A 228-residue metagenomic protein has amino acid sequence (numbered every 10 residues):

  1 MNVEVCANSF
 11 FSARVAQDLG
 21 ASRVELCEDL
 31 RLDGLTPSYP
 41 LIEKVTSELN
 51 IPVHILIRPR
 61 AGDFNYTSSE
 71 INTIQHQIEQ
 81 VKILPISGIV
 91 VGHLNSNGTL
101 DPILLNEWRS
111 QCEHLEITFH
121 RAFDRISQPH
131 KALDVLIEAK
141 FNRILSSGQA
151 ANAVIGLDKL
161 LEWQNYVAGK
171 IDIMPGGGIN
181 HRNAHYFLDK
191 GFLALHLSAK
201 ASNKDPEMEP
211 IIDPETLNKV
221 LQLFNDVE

Functional and structural regions predicted by a protein language model:
N2-V15, L19, R23-D29, D33-G34: N-terminal beta1-alpha1 ligand-phosphate binding loop
V3-A7, V24-L26, V53-I57, I89-V91 (+4 more regions): Hydrophobic faces of well-ordered beta-strands that scaffold small-molecule active sites in alpha/beta enzyme cores
N8-V15, N65-I78, D124-A139, W163-V167 (+2 more regions): Catalytic cores of alpha/beta
F11, L30-N50, S69-I71, H93-E113 (+4 more regions): Active-site-adjacent beta->alpha loops and helix N-cap segments on the catalytic face of soluble alpha/beta enzymes
Q17-V24, L49-P52, L84-G88, Q111-L115 (+3 more regions): Glycine-enriched alpha-helix->loop->beta-strand junction motifs that scaffold or abut catalytic
E43-Q80: Structural motif corresponding to the early beta-alpha repeats
A61, L84-P85, V167-E228: C-terminal alpha-helical cap/extension of soluble enzyme domains
H76-H93, N97-L100: Ordered, amphipathic secondary-structure segments that act as subunit-interaction surfaces in large macromolecular
